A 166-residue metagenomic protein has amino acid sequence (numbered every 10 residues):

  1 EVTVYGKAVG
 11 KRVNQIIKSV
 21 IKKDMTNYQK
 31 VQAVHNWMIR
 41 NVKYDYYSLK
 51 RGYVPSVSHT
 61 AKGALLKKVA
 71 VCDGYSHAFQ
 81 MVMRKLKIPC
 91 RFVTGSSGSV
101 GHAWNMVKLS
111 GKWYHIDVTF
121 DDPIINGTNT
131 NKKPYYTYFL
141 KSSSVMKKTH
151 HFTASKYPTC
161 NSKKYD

Functional and structural regions predicted by a protein language model:
E1-V13, Y138-S143, H151: Non-catalytic ligand/cofactor/substrate-binding and regulatory segments of enzyme domains
T3-A64: Secondary-structure boundary elements
V4, L66-A70, T94: Alpha-helix capping and helix-loop boundary segments enriched in small/acidic/polar residues
Y28-Q32, D73, Y114: Short, solvent-exposed positions on alpha-helices
V57, A64-V71, Y75: Secondary-structure capping and boundary motifs in well-ordered enzyme cores
G74-S144: Hydrophobic/aromatic-rich core segments of domains that either
N129-D166: Low-complexity, Gly/Ser/Thr/Pro-rich intrinsically disordered linker/tail segments
